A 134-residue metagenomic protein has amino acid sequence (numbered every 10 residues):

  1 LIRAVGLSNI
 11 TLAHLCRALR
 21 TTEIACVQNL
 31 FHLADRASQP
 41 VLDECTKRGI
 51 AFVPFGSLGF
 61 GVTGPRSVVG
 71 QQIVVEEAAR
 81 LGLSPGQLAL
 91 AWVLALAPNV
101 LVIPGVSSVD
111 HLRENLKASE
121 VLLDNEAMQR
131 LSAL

Functional and structural regions predicted by a protein language model:
L1-L134: Beta/alpha (TIM)-barrel catalytic core signal, keyed to glycine-rich beta->alpha loops juxtaposed to Asp/Glu that bind
